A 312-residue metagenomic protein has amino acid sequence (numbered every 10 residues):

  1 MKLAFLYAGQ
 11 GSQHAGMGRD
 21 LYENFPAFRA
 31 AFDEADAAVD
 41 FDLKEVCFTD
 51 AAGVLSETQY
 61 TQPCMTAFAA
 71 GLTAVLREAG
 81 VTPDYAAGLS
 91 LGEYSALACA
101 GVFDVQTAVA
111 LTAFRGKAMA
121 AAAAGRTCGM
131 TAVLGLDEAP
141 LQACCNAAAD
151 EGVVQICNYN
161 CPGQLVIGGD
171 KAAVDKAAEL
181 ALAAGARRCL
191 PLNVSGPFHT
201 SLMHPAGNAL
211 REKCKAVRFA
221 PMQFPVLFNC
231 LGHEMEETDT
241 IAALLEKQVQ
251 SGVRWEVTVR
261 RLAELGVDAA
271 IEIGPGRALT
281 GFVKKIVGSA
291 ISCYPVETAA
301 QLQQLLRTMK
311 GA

Functional and structural regions predicted by a protein language model:
M1-L141, L192, A269-V287, I291-Q303: FabD-like malonyl-/acyl-CoA
Q10-S12, V39, A100-S251: Alpha/beta catalytic cores of group-transfer enzymes, especially the acyltransferase/condensing modules of polyketide
T61-P63, P197-F198, G252, E256: Glycine-rich phosphate/pyrophosphate-binding beta-alpha loops
R77, L182, A263-G266: Non-catalytic positions within long, well-ordered alpha-helices that form the structural scaffold/packing of enzyme
V174, K213, R218, G266 (+2 more regions): NAD(P)-dependent dehydrogenase/reductase Rossmann-like domain
Q250-V267: A short, acidic, amphipathic alpha-helical segment used as a generic capping/interface helix at domain edges
